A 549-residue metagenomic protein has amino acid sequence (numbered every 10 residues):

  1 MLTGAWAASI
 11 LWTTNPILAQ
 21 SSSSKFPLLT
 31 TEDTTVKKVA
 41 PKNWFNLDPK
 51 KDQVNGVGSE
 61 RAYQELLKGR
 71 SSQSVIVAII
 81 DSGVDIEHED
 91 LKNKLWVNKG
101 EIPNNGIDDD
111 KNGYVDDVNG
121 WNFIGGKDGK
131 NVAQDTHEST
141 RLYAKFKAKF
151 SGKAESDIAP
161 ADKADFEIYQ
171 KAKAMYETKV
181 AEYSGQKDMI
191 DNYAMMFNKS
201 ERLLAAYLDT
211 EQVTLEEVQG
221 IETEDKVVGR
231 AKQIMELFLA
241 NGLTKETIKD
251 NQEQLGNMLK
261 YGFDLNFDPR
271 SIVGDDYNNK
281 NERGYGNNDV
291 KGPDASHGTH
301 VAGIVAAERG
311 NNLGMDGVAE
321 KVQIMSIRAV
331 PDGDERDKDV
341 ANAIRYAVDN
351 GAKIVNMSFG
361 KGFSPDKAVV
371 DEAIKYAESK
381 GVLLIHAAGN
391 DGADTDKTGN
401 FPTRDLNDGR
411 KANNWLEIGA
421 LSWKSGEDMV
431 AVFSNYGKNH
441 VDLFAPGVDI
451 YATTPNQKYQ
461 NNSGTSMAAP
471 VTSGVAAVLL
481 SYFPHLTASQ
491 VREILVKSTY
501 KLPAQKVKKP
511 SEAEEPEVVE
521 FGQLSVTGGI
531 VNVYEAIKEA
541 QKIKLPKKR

Functional and structural regions predicted by a protein language model:
M1-S24: Bacterial Sec-dependent N-terminal signal peptides
L18-V54, E60, E65: Primarily auto-inhibitory N-terminal propeptides
Y63-S71, G292-A295, D316-A319, E335-N356 (+4 more regions): Mature extracellular/periplasmic domains of secretome proteins
Y63-V77, V84-K99, P103-D276, K280-R336 (+3 more regions): Subtilisin-like serine protease catalytic core
D81, G389, G464: Active-site glycine-centered loops adjacent to acidic/histidine catalytic or metal-binding residues that shape
R270, V382, T403-S481, H485 (+3 more regions): Extracellular S/T/G-rich loop segment that most often corresponds to the catalytic His/Ser-adjacent loop
R328, N356-G360, A387-A388, G419 (+1 more regions): A cross-family glycoside hydrolase active-site/sugar-binding cleft signature
V348-N350, I354-M357, A368, N413-E417 (+1 more regions): C-terminal subdomain of the subtilisin-like protease fold in secreted/lumenal serine endopeptidases
